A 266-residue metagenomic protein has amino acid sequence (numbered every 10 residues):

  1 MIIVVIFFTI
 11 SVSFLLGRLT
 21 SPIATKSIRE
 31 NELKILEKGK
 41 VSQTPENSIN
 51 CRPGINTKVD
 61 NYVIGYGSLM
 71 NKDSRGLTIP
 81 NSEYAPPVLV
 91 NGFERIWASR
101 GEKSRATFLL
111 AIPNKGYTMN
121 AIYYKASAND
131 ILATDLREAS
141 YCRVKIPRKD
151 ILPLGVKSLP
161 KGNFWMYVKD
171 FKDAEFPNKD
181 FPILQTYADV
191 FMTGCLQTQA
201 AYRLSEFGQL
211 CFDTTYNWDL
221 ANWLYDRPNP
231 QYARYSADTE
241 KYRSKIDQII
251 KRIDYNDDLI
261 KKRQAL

Functional and structural regions predicted by a protein language model:
M1-P22: Terminal signal-anchor or tail-anchor transmembrane helices that tether membrane-associated enzymes to cellular
T20-E37: Ser/Thr/Pro/Gly-rich low-complexity linker/stalk segments immediately outside membranes or between
E32-L266: A glycine-rich, hydrophobic/aromatic-adjacent loop/helix-cap motif
